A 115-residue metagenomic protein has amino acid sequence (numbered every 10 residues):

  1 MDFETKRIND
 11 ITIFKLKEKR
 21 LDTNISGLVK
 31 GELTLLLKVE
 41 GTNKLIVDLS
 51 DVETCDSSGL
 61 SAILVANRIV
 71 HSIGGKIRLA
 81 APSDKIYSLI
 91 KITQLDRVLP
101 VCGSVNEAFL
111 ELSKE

Functional and structural regions predicted by a protein language model:
M1-T5, K114-E115: Non-catalytic signal-transmission and effector/linker regions of two-component phosphorelay proteins
E4-G31: STAS-typified acidic loop motif
K6, A80, C102: General small-molecule cofactor/ligand-binding pocket signal
L21-L99: Amphipathic alpha-helical interaction surfaces in cytosolic regulatory modules
D84, N106-E107: Acidic phosphotransfer microenvironment of two-component signaling modules
P100-N106: Short acidic-hydrophobic, aromatic-tinged amphipathic segments that line or gate anion-handling sites
E107-E115: Generic C-terminal helix-cap and adjacent flexible tail
